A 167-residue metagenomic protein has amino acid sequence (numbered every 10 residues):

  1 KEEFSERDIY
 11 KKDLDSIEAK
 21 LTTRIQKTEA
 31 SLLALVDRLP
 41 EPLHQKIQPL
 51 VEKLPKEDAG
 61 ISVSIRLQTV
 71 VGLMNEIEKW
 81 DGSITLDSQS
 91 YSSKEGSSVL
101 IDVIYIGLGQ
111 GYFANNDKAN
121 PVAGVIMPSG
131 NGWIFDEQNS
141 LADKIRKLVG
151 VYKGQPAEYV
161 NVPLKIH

Functional and structural regions predicted by a protein language model:
K1-E78: Charged heptad-repeat coiled-coil "stalk" segments of single-pass membrane proteins that scaffold or bridge
D8, D13-D15, D37, D58 (+6 more regions): Acidic-enriched, low-complexity/disordered segments with a strong bias for Aspartate over Glutamate
K27, Q45, S90-S92, Y112: A generic structural micro-environment signature that highlights single residues at secondary-structure boundaries
S31, R38, I84-D87, Y91 (+2 more regions): General N-terminal targeting signals
L33, E78, G82, P156-V160: Residue-level signal for secondary-structure boundary elements
D58-G109: Soluble extracytoplasmic domains of inner/organellar membrane proteins
K94-H167: Long mid-to-C-terminal scaffolding/interaction modules that assemble large complexes
